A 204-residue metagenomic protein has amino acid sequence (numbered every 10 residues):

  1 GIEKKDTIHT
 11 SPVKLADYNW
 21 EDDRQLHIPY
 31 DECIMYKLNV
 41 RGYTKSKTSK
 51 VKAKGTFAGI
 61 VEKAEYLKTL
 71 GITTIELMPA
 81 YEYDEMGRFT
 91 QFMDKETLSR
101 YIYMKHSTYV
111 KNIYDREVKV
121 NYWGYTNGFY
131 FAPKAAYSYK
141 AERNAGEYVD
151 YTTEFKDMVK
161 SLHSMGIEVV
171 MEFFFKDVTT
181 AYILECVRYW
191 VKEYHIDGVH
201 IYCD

Functional and structural regions predicted by a protein language model:
G1-K37, K45-S49: The feature marks proteins involved in alpha-glucan
T10, D31-K37, R41, T69-T74 (+1 more regions): Extracellular structured ligand-interaction cores
H27-E32, K68-T69, W123, S164: Extracellular/periplasmic catalytic domains that process cell-envelope and extracellular macromolecules
I34-Y36, I75-L77, V169-M171, V199-I201: Hydrophobic faces of well-ordered beta-strands that scaffold small-molecule active sites in alpha/beta enzyme cores
L38, L67, L77, Y130 (+1 more regions): Conserved, mostly hydrophobic/aromatic
S49-T56, G87-S164, F175-I196: Aromatic- and acidic-residue-enriched carbohydrate-binding clefts of CAZyme catalytic domains
E62-Y81, E193: Catalytic domains of carbohydrate-active enzymes, especially glycoside hydrolases
M78-G87, F173-V178, Y202-D204: Short, solvent-exposed turn/loop segments enriched in Gly/Ser/Thr/Pro and often Arg
